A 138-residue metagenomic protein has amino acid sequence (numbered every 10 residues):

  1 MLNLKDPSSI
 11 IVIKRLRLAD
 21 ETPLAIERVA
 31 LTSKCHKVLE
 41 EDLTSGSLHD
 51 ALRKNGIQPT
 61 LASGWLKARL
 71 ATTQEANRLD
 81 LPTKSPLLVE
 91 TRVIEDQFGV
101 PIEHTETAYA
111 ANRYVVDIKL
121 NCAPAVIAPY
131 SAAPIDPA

Functional and structural regions predicted by a protein language model:
M1-A138: C-terminal all-alpha effector/ligand-binding and dimerization domain of prokaryotic HTH-type transcriptional repressors
